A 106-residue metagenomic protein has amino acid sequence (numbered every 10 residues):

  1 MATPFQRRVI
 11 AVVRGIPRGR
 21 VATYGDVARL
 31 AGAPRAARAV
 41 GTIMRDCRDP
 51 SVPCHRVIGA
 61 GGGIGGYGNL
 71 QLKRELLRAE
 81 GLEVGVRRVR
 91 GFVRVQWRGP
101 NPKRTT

Functional and structural regions predicted by a protein language model:
M1-T106: Nucleic acid-binding interface residues in structured DNA/RNA-binding domains, emphasizing the DNA-engaging scaffolds
